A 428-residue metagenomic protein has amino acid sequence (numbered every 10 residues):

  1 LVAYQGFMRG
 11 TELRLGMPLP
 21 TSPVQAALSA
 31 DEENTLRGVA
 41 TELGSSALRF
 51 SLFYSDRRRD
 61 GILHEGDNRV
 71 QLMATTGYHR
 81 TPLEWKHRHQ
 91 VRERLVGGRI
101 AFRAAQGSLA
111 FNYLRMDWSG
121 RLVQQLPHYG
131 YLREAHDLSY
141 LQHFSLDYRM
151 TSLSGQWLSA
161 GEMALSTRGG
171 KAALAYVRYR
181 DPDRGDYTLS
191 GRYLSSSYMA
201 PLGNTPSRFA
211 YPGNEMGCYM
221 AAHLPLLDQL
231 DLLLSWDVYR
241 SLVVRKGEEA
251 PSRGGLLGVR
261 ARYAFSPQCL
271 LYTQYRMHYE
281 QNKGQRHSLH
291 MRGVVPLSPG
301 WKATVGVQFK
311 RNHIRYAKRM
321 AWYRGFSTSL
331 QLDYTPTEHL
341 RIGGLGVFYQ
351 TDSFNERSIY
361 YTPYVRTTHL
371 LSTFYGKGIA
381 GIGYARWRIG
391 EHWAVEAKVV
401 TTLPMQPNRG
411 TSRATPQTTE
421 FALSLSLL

Functional and structural regions predicted by a protein language model:
L1-R99, Y198-Y219, Y360-Y375, N408: Surface-exposed coil loops of outer-membrane beta-barrel proteins
V91-L126, E134-L428: Exposed, low-structure sequence patches enriched in small/polar residues
